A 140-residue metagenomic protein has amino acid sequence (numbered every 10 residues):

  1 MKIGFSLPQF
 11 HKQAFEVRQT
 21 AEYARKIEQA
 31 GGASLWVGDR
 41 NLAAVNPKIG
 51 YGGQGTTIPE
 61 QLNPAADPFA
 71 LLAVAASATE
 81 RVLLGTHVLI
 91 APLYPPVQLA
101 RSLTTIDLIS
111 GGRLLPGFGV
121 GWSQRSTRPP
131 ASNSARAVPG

Functional and structural regions predicted by a protein language model:
M1-A78: N-terminal beta1-alpha1-beta2 module of alpha/beta enzyme domains
K2-R18, A91-G140: Flexible, glycine-rich active-site loops centered on histidine and acidic residues that chelate a metal or position
E28-Q29, L72-R81, L103, D107-L114: Acidic (Asp/Glu)-rich catalytic clusters
L35, L84, L114-P116: Hydrophobic residues within beta-strands of alpha/beta enzymes
P47, A65, A78, L84 (+1 more regions): Glycine-rich, flexible loop/turn motifs
T86-L89: Loop-to-helix entry region of an early transmembrane alpha helix in multi-pass inner-membrane enzymes
